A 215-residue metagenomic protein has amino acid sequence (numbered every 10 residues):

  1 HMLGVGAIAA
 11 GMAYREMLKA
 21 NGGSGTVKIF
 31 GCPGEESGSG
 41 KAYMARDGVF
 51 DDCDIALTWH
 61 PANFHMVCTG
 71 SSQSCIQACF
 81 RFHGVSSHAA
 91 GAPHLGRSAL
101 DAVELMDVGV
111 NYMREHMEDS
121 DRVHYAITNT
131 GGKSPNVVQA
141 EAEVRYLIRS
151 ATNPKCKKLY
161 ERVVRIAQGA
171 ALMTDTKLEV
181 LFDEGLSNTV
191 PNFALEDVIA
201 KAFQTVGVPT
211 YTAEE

Functional and structural regions predicted by a protein language model:
H1-L3, H60, H88, P154: Histidine-centered active-site/metal-ligand motif
H1-M12: Di-metal (Zn2+ and/or Mg2+/Mn2+) metal-binding site signature of metallo-dependent hydrolases with the MBL/beta-CASP
L3, A92-G96, C156: Alpha-helix N-cap/helix-initiation motif
G4, G38, T189: Loop/helix-junction capping segments adjacent to catalytic residues or to phosphate/diphosphate-binding pockets
L18-Q139, R149: Histidine/acidic-residue-rich, glycine-tolerant segments that coordinate divalent metal ions
L100, E104-E215: Metal-dependent amide/peptide-bond hydrolase catalytic core, centered on the "pita-bread" metallohydrolase fold
